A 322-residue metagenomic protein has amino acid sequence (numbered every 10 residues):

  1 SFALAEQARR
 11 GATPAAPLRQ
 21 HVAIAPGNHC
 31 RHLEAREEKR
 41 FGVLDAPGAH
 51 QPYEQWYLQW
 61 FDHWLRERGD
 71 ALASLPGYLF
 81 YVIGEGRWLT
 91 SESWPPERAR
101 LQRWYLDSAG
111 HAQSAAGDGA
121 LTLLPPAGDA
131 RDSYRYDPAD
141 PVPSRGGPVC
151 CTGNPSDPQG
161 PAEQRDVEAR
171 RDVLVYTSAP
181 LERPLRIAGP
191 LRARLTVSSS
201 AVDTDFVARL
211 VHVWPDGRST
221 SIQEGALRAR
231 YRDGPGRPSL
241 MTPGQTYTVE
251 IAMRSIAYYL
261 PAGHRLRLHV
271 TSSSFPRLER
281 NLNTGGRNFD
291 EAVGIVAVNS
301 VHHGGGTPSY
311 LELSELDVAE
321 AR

Functional and structural regions predicted by a protein language model:
S1-Q20: Active-site-adjacent alpha-helix of alpha/beta-hydrolase-fold enzymes
A8, V22, Q59-H63: Short, well-ordered beta-strand segments
A16-A46: Catalytic cores of eukaryotic secretory-pathway lumenal/extracellular enzymes that build and remodel glycoconjugates
H32, K39-R322: C-terminal, loop-rich substrate-recognition/catalytic regions characterized by aromatic stacking residues
